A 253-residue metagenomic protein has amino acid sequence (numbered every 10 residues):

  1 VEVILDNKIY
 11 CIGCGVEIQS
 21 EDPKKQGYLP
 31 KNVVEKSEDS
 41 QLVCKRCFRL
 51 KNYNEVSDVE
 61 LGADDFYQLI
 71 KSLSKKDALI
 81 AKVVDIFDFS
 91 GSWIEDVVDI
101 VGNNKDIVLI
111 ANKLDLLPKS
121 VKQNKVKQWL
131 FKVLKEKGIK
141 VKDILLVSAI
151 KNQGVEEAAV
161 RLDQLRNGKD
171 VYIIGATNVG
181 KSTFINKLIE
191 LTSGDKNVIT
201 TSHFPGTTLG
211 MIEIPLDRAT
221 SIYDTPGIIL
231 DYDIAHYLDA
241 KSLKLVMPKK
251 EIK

Functional and structural regions predicted by a protein language model:
V1-I80, G102-V108, L114, D195 (+1 more regions): Helix-rich effector regions associated with P-loop NTPase G domains
V59-A63, S90, K151, V155: A conditional alpha-helix N-cap/helix-loop micro-motif detector
L79-K82, Y172: Conserved beta-strand elements of the Class I
V84, A111, G175: Short beta-strand/turn micro-motifs composed of small residues that flank or help shape donor/cofactor-binding pockets
I86-S90, D115-P118, I229: Short acidic, S/G/P-rich loop/turn micro-motifs used as interaction or catalytic elements
S92-V97: A short acidic, amphipathic alpha-helical/loop segment
V98-I100, K125-Q128, D239-K241: Glycine-rich, phosphate-binding/catalytic loops in enzymes
D106-V108, L116-V179, I185-T201: Canonical P-loop GTPase G-domain recognition
